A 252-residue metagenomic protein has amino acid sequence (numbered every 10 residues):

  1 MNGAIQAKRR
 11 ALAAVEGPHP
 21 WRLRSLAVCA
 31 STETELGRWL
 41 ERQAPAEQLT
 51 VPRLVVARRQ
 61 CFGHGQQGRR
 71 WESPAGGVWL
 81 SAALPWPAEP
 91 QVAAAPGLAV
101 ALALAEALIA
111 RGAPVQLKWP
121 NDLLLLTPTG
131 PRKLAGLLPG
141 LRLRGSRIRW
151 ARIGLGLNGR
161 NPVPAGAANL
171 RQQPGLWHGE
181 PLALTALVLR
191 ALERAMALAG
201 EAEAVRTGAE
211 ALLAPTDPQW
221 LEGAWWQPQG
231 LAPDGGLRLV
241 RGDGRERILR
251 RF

Functional and structural regions predicted by a protein language model:
M1-I109, T129-P131, L231-G235: N-terminal lobe of the biotin/lipoate ligase/transferase fold
N2-R9, P18-H19, P87-V115, L125-F252: Long, positively charged amphipathic alpha-helical accessory segments at protein N-termini or as interdomain linkers
V51, G76-V78, W119, A151 (+1 more regions): A generic structural signal for short beta-strands and their flanking turns/coil linkers
A57, V115-W119: General beta-strand structural signal in soluble alpha/beta enzymes
